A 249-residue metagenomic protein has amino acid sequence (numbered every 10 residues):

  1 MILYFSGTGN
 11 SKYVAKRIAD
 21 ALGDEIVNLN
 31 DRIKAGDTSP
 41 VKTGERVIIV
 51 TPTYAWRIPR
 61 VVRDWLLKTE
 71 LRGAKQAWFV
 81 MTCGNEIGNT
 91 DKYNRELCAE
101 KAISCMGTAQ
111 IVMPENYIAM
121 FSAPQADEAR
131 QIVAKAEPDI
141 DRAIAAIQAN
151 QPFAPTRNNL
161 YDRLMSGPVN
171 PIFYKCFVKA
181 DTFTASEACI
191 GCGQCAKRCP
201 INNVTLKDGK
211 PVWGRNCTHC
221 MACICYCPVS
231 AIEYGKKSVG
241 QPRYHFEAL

Functional and structural regions predicted by a protein language model:
I2, S6-V14, D20-I33, D37-T51 (+2 more regions): FMN-binding flavodoxin-like domain, especially the glycine-rich phosphate-binding loop
L22-G23, K179-D181, G209: Generic structural motif recognizing short loop/turn segments at the entrances and edges of beta-strands
P40-V41, E70, C176, K197 (+1 more regions): Generic structural signal for beta-strand residues in well-ordered domains
N94, F121-P124, Y174-A185, H219-C220: Repeat-unit-sized solenoid/scaffold elements
N159-G191, K197: A mid-sequence, solvent-exposed acidic-amphipathic segment
A185, I190-T218, A222-V239: Iron-sulfur cluster-binding cysteine motifs and their immediate structural context in ferredoxin-like electron-transfer
Y244-A248: Active-site-proximal loop/hinge segments that shape catalytic or ion-binding/gating pockets
